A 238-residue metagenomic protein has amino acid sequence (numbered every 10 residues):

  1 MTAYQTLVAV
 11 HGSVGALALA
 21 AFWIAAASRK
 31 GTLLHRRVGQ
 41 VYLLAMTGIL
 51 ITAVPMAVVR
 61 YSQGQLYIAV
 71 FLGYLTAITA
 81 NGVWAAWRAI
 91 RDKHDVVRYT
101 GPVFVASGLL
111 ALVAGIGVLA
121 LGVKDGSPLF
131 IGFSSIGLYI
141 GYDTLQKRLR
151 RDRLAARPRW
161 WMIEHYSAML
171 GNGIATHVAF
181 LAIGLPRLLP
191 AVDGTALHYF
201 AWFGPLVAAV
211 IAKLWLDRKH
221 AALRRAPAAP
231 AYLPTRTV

Functional and structural regions predicted by a protein language model:
M1-V238: Alpha-helical membrane insertion/targeting regions
